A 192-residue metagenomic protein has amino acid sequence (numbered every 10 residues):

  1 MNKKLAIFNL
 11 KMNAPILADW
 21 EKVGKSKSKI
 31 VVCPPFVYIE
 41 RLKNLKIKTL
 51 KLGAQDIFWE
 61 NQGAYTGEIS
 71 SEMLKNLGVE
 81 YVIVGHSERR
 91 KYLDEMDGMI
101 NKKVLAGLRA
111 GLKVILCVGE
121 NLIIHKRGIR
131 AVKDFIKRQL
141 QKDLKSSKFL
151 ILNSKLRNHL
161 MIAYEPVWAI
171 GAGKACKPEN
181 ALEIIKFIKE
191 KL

Functional and structural regions predicted by a protein language model:
M1-I151, K155-L192: Active-site loop-to-helix "anion-binding N-cap" substructures in soluble metabolic enzymes
